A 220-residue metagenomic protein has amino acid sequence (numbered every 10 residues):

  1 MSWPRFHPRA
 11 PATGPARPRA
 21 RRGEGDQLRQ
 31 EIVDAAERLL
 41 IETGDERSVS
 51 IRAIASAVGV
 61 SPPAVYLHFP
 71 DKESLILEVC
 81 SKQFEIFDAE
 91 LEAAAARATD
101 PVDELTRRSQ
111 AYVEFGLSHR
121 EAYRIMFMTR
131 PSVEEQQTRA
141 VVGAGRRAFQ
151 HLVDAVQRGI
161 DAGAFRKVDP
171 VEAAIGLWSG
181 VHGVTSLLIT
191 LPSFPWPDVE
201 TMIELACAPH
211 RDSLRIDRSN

Functional and structural regions predicted by a protein language model:
M1-Q27, R218-N220: N-terminal intrinsically disordered/low-complexity leader segments
R19, G23, Q27, P70 (+9 more regions): Residues at secondary-structure transition points
L28-E37, I54, V79-Q83, F87 (+1 more regions): Generic hydrophobic, amphipathic alpha-helix propensity
E31, E42-S74, E78: Helix-turn-helix
A35-E42, F115: Short amphipathic alpha-helical elements of helix-turn-helix/winged-helix folds
E78, E92-A122, A174-L177: Hydrophobic alpha-helical connector segments
K82-T106, Q137-A148, Q157: Amphipathic alpha-helical linker/stalk segments
R124, E134-V142, R146, I160-C207 (+1 more regions): Hydrophobic/aromatic-rich alpha-helical bundle segments in the mid-to-C-terminal region
